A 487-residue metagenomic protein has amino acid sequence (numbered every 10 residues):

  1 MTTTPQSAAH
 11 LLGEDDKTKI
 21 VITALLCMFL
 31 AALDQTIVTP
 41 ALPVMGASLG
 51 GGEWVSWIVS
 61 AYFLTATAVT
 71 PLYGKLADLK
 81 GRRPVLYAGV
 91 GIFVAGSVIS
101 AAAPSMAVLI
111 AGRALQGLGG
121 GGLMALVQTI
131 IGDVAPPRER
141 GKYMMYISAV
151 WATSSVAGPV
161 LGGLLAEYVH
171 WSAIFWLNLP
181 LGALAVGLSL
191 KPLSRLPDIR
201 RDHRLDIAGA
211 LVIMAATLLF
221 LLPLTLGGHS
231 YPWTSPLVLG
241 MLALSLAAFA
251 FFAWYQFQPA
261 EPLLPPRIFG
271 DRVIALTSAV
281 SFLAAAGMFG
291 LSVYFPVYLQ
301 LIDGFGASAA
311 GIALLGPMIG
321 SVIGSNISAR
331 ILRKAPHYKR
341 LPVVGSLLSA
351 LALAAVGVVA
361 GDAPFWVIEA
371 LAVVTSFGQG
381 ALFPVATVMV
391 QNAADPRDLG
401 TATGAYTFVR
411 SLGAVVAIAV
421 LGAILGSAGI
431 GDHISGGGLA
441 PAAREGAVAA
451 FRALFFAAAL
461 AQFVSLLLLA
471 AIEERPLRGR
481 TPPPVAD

Functional and structural regions predicted by a protein language model:
M1-L33: Cytosolic juxtamembrane N-terminal segment immediately preceding the first transmembrane helix of multi-pass
A8-L12, R138, V186-M214, H229 (+5 more regions): Flexible interhelical linker loops that connect adjacent transmembrane helices in multi-pass membrane transporters
I20-P40, E53-A61, Q128, A149 (+7 more regions): 12-transmembrane solute porter fold
M45-G46, L76-A77, L161-V169, L224 (+4 more regions): Interfacial helix-cap and linker-helix signal at transmembrane-aqueous boundaries of multi-pass secondary transporters
A47-S48, D78-L79, A101-P104, D133-P136 (+8 more regions): Membrane-helix boundary and inter-helical linker elements of multi-pass secondary transporters
L64-A68, V98, A152, V156 (+4 more regions): Hydrophobic/small/kink-forming positions within alpha-helical transmembrane segments of polytopic membrane proteins
T70-A208, P396: Helix-loop-helix hairpins in multi-pass membrane proteins, especially solute transporters
L179-D198, M214-L226, L244-P259, S465-E473: C-terminal membrane-cytosol helix-exit motif in multi-pass small-molecule transporters
